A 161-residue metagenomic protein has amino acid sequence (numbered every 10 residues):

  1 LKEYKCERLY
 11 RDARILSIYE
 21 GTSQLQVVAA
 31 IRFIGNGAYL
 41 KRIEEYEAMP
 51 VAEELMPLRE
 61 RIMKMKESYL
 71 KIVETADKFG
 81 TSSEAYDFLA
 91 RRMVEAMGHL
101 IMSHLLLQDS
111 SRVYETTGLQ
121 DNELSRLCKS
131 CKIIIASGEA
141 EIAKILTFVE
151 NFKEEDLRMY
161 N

Functional and structural regions predicted by a protein language model:
L1-N161: Flavin-dependent oxidoreductase catalytic core characteristic of acyl-CoA dehydrogenase/oxidase-like enzymes
